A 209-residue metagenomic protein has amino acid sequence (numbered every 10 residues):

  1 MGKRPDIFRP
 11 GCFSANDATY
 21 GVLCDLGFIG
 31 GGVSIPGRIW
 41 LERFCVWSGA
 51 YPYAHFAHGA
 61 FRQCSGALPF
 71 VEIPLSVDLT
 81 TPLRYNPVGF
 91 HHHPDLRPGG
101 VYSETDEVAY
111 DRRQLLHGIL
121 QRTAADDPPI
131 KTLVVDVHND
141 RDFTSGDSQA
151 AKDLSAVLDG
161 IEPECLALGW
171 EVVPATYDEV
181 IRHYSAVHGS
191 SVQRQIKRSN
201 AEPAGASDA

Functional and structural regions predicted by a protein language model:
M1-D6: Short, surface-exposed connector motifs at secondary-structure boundaries
I7, G11, A15, S145-Q149: Conserved aromatic-histidine-acidic binding/catalytic patches
P10-P129: Active-site-adjacent pocket scaffolds in enzyme catalytic domains
Y102-A209: C-terminal domain-boundary segment and adjacent tail
